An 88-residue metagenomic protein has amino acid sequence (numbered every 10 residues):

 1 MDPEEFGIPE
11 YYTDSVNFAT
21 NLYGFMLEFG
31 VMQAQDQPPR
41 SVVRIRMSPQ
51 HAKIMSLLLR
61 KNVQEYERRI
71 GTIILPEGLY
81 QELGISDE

Functional and structural regions predicted by a protein language model:
M1-Q50, I54-Q64, R68-E88: N-terminal intrinsically disordered, cationic/polar leader segments that include organellar targeting peptides
